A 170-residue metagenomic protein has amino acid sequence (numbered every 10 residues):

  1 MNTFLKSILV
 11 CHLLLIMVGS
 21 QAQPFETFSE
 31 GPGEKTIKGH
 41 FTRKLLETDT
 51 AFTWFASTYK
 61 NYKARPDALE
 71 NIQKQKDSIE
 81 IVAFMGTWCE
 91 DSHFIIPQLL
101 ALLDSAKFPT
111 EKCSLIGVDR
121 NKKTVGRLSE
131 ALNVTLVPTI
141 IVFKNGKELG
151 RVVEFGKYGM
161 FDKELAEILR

Functional and structural regions predicted by a protein language model:
M1-F25: Bacterial Sec-dependent N-terminal signal peptides
Q21-Q75, A166-R170: Non-globular targeting/processing and membrane-anchoring segments
A83-T87, T110-T124: Thiol-based oxidoreductase modules, predominantly thioredoxin-like and allied folds used for disulfide exchange
T87-I95: Conserved redox-active cysteine motifs that mediate thiol-disulfide chemistry, especially di-cysteine Cys-X(1-2)-Cys
V125-L136: Structural alpha/beta surface segment adjacent to cysteine/selenocysteine redox centers across thiol/disulfide enzymes
L136, I141-R170: Non-catalytic, surface beta->alpha helical segment in thiol-disulfide oxidoreductase systems
